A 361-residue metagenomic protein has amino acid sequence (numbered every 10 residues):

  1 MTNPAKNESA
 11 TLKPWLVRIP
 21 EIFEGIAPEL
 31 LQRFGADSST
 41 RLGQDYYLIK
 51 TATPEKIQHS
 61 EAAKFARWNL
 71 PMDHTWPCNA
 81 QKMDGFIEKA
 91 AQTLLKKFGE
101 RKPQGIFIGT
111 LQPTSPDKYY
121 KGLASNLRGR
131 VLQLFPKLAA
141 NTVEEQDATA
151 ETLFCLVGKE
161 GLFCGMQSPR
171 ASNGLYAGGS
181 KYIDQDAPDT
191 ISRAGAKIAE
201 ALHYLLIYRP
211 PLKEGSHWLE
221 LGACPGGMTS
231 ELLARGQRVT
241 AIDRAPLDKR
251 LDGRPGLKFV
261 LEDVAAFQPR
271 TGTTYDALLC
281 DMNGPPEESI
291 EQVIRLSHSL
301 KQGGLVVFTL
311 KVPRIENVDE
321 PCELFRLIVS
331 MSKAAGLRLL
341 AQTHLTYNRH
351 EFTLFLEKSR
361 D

Functional and structural regions predicted by a protein language model:
M1-D361: SAM-dependent transferase fold signal centered on methyltransferase-like domains, encompassing both Class I
